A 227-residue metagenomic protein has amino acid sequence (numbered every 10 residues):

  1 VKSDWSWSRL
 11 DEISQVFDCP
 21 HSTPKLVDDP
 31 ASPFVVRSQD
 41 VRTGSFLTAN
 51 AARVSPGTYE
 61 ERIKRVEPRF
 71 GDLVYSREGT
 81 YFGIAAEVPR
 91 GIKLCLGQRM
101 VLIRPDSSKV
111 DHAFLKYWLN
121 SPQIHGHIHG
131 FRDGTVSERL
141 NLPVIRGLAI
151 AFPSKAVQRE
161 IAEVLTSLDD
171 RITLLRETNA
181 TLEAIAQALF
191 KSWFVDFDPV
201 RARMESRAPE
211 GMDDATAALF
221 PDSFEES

Functional and structural regions predicted by a protein language model:
V1-L47, T58-I63, F82, R203-E205 (+1 more regions): Low-complexity, Lys/Gly-biased intrinsically disordered segments
V1-P20, G147-A151, K155-D196, G211-S227: Non-catalytic DNA-recognition/assembly elements of restriction-modification systems
S32, N50, G97-R99: A generic structural signal for short beta-strands and their flanking turns/coil linkers
R37-S38, G57-N120: A short beta-sheet element
G44-F46, I84-A85, H112, D198: Short helix/loop capping segments that flank catalytic or ligand/cofactor-binding pockets
K93-V101, V110-A113, D133-A162: A short glycine-rich beta-alpha junction/loop motif
N120-Q123, H129, A149-A151: Well-ordered mid-protein domain cores that form the structural environment of catalytic cofactors
L174, V200, S206-R207: Extended, domain-scale alpha-helical bundle/helix-rich regions
